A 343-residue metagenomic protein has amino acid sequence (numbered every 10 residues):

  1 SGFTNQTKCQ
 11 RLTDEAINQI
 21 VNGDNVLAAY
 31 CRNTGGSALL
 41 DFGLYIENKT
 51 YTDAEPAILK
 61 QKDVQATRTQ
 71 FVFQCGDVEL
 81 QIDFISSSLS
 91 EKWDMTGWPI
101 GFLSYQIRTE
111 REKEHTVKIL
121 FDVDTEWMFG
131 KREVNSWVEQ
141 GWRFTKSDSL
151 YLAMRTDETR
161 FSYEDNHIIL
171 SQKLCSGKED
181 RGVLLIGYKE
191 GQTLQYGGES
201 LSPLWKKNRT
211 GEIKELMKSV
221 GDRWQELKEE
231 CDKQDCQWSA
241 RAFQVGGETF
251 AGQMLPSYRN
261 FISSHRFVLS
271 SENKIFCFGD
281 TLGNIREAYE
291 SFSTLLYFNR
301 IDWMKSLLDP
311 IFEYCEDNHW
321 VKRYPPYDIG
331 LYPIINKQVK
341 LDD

Functional and structural regions predicted by a protein language model:
S1, A38-F42, F129-V134, L194-E199 (+3 more regions): Short, solvent-exposed loop/turn and secondary-structure capping segments
G2-Y51: An acidic-aromatic loop/edge-strand motif
R11-T13, E55, I85-E91, S270-D280 (+1 more regions): Active-site-adjacent structural elements in folded domains
I20-N22, G35, V64, T96-W98 (+1 more regions): Surface-exposed coil/turn segments at beta-strand junctions on protein surfaces, enriched
L44-K49, V123-M128, F312-E316: Short edge-strand/loop segments of extracellular domains
T50-P56, Q70-G76, S88-W98, Q106-G283 (+1 more regions): Acidic/polar, glycine-enriched structural segments that form the non-catalytic walls/loops of the carbohydrate-binding
E212-M217, T281-D343: Aromatic-rich carbohydrate-recognition surfaces in CAZymes
